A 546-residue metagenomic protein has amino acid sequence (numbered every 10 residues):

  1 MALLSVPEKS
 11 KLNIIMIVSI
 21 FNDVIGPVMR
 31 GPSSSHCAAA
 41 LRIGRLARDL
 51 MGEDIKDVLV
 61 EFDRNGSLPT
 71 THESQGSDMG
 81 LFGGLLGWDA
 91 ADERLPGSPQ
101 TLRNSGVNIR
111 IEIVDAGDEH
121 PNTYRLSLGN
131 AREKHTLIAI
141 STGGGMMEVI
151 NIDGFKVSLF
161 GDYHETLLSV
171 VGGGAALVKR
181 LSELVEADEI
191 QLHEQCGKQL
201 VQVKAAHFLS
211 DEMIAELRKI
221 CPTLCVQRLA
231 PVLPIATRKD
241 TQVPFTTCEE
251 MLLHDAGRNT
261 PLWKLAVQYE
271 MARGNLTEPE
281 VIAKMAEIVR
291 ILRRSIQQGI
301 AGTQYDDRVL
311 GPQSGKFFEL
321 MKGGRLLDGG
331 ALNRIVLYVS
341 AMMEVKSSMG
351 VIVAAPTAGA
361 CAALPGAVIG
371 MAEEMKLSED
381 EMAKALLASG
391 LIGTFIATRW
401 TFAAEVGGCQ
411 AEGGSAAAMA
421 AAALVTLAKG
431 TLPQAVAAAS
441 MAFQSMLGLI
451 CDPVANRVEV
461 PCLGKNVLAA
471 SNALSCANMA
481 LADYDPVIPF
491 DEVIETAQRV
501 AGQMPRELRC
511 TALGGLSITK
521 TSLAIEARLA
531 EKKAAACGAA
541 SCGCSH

Functional and structural regions predicted by a protein language model:
I15-F21, G52-D57, G329-K346, D380-T401 (+1 more regions): Acidic-glycine-rich active-site phosphate/pyrophosphate-binding loop
I25-L46, M349-A367, A411-A416: Conserved phosphate/anionic-ligand binding catalytic regions in large, soluble enzymes, centered on
I25-R30, I43, R48-G161: Regulatory modules associated with amino-acid/nitrogen control
C37-M51, G173, P365-L377, A421-K429: Alpha-helical support elements that line or immediately flank enzyme active sites and cofactor-binding pockets
G97-I111, D118, A417, L424-H546: Functionally critical mobile loop/hinge segments
R110-I113, Y124-R125, K134-T136, Q191-K198 (+1 more regions): Extended amphipathic alpha-helical scaffolds
G143-G145, L167-E189, M213: Short amphipathic alpha-helix segments
D153-G172, V201: Short glycine-/aliphatic-rich beta-strand segments at the starts of folded cytosolic domains
